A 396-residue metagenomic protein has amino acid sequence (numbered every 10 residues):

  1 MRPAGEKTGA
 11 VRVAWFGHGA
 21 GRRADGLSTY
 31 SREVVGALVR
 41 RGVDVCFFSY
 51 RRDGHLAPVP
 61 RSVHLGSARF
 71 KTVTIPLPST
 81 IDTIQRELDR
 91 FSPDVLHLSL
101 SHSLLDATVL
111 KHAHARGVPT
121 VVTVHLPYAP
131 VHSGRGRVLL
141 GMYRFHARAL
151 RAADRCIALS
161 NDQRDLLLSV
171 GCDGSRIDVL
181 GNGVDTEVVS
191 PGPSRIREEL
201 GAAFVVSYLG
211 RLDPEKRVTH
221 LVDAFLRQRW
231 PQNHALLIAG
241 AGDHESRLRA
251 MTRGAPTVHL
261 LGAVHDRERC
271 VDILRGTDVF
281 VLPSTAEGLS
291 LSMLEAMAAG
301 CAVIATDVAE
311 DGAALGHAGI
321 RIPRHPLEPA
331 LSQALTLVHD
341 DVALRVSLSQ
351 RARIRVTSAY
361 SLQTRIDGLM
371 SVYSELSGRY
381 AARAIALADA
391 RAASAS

Functional and structural regions predicted by a protein language model:
A14, E199-F225: Conserved donor-binding/catalytic core segment of Leloir-type glycosyltransferases
P119, Y128-A149: Nucleotide-sugar donor phosphate/pyrophosphate-binding loop at the beta->alpha transition of glycosyltransferases
D162, G183: Carbohydrate-associated surface elements
S246-V264: Nucleotide-activated donor-binding/catalytic signature segment of Leloir-type glycosyltransferases, i.e., the conserved
A263, D272-T277: Short alpha-helical donor nucleotide-sugar binding micro-motif in glycosyltransferases
T285: Aromatic "clamp/platform" in nucleotide-sugar-dependent glycosyltransferases that forms part of the donor/acceptor
A302-A305: Short hydrophobic beta-strand element within catalytic cores of glycosyltransferases and related nucleotide-activated
H317-E328, L337-V342: Conserved acidic donor-binding segment of nucleotide-sugar-dependent glycosyltransferases
